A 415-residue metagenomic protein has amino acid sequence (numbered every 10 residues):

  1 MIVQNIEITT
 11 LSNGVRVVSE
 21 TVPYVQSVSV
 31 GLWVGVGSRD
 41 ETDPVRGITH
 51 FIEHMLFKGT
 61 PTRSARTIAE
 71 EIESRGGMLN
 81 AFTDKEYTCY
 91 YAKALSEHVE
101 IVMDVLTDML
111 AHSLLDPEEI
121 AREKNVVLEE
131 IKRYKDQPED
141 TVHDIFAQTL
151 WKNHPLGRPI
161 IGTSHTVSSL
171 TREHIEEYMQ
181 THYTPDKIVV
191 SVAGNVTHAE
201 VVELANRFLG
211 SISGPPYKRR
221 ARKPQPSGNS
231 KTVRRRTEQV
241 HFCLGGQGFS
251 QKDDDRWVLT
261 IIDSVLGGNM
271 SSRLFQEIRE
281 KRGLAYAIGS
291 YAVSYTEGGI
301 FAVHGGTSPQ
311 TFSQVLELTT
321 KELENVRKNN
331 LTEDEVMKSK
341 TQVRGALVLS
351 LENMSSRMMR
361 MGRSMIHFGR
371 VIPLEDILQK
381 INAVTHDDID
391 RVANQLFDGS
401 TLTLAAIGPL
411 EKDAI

Functional and structural regions predicted by a protein language model:
I2-V3, S227: Residues that act as N-cap/strand-start positions at coil-to-secondary-structure junctions
Q4, V15-R16: Extreme N-terminal starter segment of soluble prokaryotic enzymes
Q4-N5, T10, T21, A65-K223 (+7 more regions): Charge-rich, well-structured scaffold segments of protease-associated domains
G14, T21-I72, Y183, D254-L266 (+1 more regions): Active/ligand-binding-proximal structured segments within catalytic/core domains that scaffold catalytic residues
P224-S227, E277: Catalytic cores of enzymes that engage adenine nucleotides and/or redox cofactors via long glycine-rich, Lys/Arg/His
